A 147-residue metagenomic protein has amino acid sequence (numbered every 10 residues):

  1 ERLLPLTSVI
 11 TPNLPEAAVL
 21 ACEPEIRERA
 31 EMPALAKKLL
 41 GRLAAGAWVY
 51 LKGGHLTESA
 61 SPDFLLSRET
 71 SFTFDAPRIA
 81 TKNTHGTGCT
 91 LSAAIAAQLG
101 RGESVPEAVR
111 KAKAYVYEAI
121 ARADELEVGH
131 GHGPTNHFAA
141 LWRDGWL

Functional and structural regions predicted by a protein language model:
E1-T70: Conserved phosphate/ATP/ADP-binding segment of small-molecule kinases
L6, I10, A17-P24, L39-R42 (+3 more regions): Change "in soluble alpha/beta enzymes" to "in soluble alpha/beta proteins
E16, G53-T57, R78-A80, A112-V116: Glycine-rich beta-alpha junction loops
V19, K82-V105: Short, small-residue alpha-helix embedded
H55, H85, P134-H137: Histidine-centered active-site/metal-ligand motif
T70, P106-E107: Nucleotide and nucleotide-moiety/phosphate-recognizing core
S71-G86: Short pre-catalytic strand/loop immediately N-terminal to key active-site residues, enriched for Gly-Thr
E107-L147: Charged C-terminal helix
